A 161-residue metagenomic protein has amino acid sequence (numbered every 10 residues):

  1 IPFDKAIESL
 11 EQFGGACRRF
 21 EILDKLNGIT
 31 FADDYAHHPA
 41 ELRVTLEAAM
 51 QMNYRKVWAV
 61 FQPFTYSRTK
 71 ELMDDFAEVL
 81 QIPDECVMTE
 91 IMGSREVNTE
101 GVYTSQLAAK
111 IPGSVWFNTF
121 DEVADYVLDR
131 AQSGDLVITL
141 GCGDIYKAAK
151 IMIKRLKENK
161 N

Functional and structural regions predicted by a protein language model:
I1-E85: Nucleotide phosphate-binding/pyrophosphate-handling subdomain across enzymes that bind or process nucleotide phosphates
K5, E41-V44, Q106, E122 (+1 more regions): An acidic, carboxylate-rich microenvironment
F31-D33, F117-N118, T139-L140: Thr-Gly-centered strand-to-loop micro-motif
V44, E71-M73, T99-E100, L128 (+1 more regions): Short amphipathic alpha-helical segments
P63-Y66, I91-S94, C142-I145: Short glycine-rich anion-binding loops that position phosphate/pyrophosphate groups of nucleotides and phosphorylated
F76-S133: C-terminal helical cap/extension that packs against the catalytic core of soluble nucleotide-cofactor enzymes
E122-K154: A glycine-rich beta-strand to alpha-helix segment that forms a phosphate/ribose-binding loop at ligand/cofactor sites
I153-N161: Generic C-terminal helix-cap and adjacent flexible tail
